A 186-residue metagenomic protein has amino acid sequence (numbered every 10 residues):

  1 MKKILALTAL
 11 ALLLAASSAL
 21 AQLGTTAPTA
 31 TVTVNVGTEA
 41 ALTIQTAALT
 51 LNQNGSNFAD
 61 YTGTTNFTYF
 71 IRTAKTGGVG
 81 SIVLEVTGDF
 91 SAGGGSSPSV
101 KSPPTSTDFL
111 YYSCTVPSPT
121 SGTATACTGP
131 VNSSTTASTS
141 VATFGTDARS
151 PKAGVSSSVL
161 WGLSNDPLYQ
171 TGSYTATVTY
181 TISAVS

Functional and structural regions predicted by a protein language model:
M1-I4: Positively charged n-region of N-terminal signal peptides that target proteins for export
A6-L14: Hydrophobic helical h-region of N-terminal Sec-dependent signal peptides in bacterial secretory/periplasmic proteins
A16-S18: N-terminal signal peptide c-region/cleavage motif recognized by signal peptidases
A21-P119, S138-S186: N-terminal small/polar-rich segments of proteins
T87, P130-V131: Secondary-structure transition/turn motif
P119-C127, S134-S138: Extracellular/mature segments of secreted proteins
C127-G129, I182: Short, charge- and proline-biased low-complexity linear segments that act as flexible interaction/docking motifs
